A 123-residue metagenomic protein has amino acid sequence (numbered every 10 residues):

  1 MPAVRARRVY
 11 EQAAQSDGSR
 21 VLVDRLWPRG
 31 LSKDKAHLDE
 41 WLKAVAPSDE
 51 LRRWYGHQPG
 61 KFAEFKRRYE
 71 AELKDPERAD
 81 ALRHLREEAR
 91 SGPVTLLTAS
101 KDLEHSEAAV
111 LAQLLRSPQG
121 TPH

Functional and structural regions predicted by a protein language model:
M1-H123: Residues lining hydrophobic/aromatic ligand-binding pockets adjacent to catalytic sites
